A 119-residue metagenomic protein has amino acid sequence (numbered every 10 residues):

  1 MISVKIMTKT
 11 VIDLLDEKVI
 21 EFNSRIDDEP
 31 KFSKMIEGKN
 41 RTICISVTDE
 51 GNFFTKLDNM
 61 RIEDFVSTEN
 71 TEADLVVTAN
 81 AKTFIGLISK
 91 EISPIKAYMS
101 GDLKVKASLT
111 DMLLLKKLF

Functional and structural regions predicted by a protein language model:
I2-F119: Feature captures hydrophobic
